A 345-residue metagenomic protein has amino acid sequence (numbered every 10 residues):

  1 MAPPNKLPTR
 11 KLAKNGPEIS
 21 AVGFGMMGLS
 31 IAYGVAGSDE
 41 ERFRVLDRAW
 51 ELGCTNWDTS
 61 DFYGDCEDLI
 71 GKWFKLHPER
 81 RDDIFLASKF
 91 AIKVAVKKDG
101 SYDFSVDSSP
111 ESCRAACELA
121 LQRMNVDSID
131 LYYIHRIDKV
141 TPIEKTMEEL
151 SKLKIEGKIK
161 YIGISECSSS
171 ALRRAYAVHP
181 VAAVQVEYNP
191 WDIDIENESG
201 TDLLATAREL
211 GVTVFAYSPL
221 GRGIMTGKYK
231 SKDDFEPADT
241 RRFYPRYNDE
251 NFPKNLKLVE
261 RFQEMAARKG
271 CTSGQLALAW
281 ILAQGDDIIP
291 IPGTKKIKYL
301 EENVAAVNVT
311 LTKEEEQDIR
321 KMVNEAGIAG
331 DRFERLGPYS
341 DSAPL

Functional and structural regions predicted by a protein language model:
M1-F85, L345: N-terminal binding-site loop/beta-alpha segment at the start of enzyme catalytic domains that lines or forms
A2, K6, I137-M322, A326 (+1 more regions): Beta/alpha (TIM)-barrel catalytic core signal, keyed to glycine-rich beta->alpha loops juxtaposed to Asp/Glu that bind
I19-G23, T55-N56, F62, D83-A87 (+5 more regions): Structural preference for beta-strand elements that scaffold enzyme active sites
G28-E40, D99-R114: Active-site mouth loops of central-metabolism enzymes
V45, P110-L121, F262: Short, well-ordered amphipathic alpha-helical segments that serve as non-catalytic structural scaffolds within diverse
R48, L52, R123-M124, G157 (+1 more regions): Structural motif
D82-A95, P190: A short, structured active-site edge motif that brings together acidic residues
L121-V140: Active-site groove signature of glycoside hydrolases
